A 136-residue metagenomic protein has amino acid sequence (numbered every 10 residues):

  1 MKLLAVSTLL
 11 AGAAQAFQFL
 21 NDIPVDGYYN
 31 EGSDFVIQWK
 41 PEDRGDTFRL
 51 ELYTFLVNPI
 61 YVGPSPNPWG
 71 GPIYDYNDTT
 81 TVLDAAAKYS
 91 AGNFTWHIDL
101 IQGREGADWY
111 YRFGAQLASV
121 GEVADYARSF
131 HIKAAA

Functional and structural regions predicted by a protein language model:
M1-F19: Fungal secretory targeting signals
A16-A136: Extended, solvent-exposed regions of the mature portions of secreted/cell-surface glycoproteins
